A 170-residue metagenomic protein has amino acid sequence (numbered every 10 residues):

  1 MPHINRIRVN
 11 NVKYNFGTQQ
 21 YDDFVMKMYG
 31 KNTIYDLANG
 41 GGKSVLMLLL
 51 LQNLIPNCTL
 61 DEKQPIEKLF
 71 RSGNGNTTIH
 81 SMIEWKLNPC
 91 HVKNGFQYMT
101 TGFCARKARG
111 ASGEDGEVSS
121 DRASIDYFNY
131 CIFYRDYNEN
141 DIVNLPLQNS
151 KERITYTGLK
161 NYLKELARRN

Functional and structural regions predicted by a protein language model:
M1-E139, S150-R153, T157, N161: Extreme N-terminal "head/tail" segments of very large remodeling/mechanoenzyme assemblies
